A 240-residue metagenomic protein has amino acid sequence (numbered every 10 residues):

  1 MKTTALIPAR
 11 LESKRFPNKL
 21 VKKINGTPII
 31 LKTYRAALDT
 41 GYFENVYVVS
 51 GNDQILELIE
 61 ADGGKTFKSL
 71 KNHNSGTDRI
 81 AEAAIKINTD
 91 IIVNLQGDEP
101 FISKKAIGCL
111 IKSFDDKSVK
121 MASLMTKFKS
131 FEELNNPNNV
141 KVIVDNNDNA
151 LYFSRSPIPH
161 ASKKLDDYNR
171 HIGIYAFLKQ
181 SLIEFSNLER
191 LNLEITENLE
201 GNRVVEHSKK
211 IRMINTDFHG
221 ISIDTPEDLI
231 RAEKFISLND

Functional and structural regions predicted by a protein language model:
K2-V49: N-terminal glycine-rich phosphate-binding loop and ensuing alpha1 helix
A5, V46-V48, I92, A122 (+2 more regions): Hydrophobic/aromatic residues located in beta-strands of well-ordered beta-sheets within soluble catalytic
F43, T89, K117-K120, K209: Short, high-confidence coil segments that cap the C-terminus of an alpha-helix and link into the following beta-strand
Y47, D53-K112: Short phosphate-binding loop-to-helix
S50-G51, I102, F177, D224: A conserved hydrophobic position in a structured secondary element of the catalytic/binding core that shapes
I102-L191: Conserved core of the sugar-phosphate nucleotidyltransferase
K164-D240: Conserved alpha/beta core of the MobA/IspD/sugar-nucleotide pyrophosphorylase nucleotidyltransferase superfamily
